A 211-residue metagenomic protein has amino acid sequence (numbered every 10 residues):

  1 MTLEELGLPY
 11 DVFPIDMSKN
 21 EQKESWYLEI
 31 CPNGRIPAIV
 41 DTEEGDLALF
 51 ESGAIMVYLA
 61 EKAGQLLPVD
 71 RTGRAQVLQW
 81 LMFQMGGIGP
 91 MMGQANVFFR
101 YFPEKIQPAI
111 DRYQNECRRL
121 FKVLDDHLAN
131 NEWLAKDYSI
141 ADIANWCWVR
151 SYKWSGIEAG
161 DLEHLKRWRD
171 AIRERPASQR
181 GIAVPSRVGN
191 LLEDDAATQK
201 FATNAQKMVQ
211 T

Functional and structural regions predicted by a protein language model:
M1-D111, N115, D125, V209-T211: GST-like domain detector, emphasizing the conserved glutathione-binding G-site in the N-terminal thioredoxin-like
D16, I140, P185-V188: Short, solvent-exposed turn/loop segments enriched in Gly/Ser/Thr/Pro and often Arg
N20-E21, D170, G189-L191: Short secondary-structure boundary/hinge segments and terminal tails
E29, E174, A183: Phosphate-coordinating loops and pocket residues in cytosolic domains that bind phosphorylated ligands
A54, P176-A177: Alpha-helix/helix-capping structural signal
L81-P176: GST-like fold's C-terminal all-alpha helical module
P185-T211: Acidic/histidine-enriched, glycine/proline-rich intrinsically disordered or flexible terminal extensions
